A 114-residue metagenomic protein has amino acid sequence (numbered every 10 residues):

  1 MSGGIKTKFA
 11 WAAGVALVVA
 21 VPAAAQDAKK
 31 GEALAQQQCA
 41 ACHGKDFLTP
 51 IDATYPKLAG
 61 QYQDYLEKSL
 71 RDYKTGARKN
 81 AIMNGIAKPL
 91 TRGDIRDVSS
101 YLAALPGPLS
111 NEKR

Functional and structural regions predicted by a protein language model:
M1-A12: Bacterial N-terminal signal peptides that target proteins for export
W11, T49-I51, K79: N-terminal alpha-helical segment
A20-P22: N-terminal signal peptide c-region/cleavage motif recognized by signal peptidases
Q26-F47, Q61, N111-R114: Sequence/structural segment immediately N-terminal to covalent heme-attachment motifs in c-type and related
D27, A35, Y62, S69 (+2 more regions): Stable alpha-helical elements in mature extracytoplasmic
E32, G44-T75, N84-K88: Gly/Gly-Pro-rich "capping" loops immediately C-terminal to redox-active cysteine motifs in periplasmic/lumenal
T75-R78, I86-K113: C-terminal capping alpha-helices of c-type cytochrome domains
